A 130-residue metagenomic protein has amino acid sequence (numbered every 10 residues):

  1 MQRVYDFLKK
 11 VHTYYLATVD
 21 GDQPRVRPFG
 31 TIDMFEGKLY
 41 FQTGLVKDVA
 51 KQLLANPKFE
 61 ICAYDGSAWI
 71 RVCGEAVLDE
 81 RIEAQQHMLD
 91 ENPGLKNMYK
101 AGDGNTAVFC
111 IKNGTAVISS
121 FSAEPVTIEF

Functional and structural regions predicted by a protein language model:
M1-Q2, T43, K47, P93-G94: Charged, amphipathic alpha-helical segments
D6-D20, F59-A63: A short, Trp-centered hydrophobic/proline-enriched beta-strand micro-motif
P28-G30: Conserved beta-strand in the GNAT
I32-S67: A short mixed-secondary-structure module that forms the rim of ligand-binding clefts
R71-F130: Charged, gly/pro-rich active-site loop segments
